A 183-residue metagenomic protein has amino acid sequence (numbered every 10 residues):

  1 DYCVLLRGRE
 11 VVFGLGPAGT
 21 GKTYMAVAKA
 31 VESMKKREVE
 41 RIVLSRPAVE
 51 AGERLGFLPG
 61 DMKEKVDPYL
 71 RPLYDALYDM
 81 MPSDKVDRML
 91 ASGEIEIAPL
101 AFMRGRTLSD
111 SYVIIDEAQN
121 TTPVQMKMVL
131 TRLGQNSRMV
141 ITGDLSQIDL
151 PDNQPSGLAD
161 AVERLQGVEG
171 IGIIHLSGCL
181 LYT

Functional and structural regions predicted by a protein language model:
D1-L5: Pre-Walker A adenine-sensing motif
G14: Hydrophobic anchor at the beta1->P-loop junction of P-loop NTPases
A18: The conserved Walker
G21: Conserved glycine(s) of the Walker
Y24-S92, N153-G167: Conserved P-loop
A48, G52-P59, T121, Q125-A161: Conserved P-loop NTPase nucleotide-binding/switch module
I95-Y112, T122-M126: Conserved RecA-like ASCE ATPase "motif II neighborhood" in helicase/translocase motors
Y182-T183: Conserved small/polar residues in nucleotide/adenosyl-binding loops
